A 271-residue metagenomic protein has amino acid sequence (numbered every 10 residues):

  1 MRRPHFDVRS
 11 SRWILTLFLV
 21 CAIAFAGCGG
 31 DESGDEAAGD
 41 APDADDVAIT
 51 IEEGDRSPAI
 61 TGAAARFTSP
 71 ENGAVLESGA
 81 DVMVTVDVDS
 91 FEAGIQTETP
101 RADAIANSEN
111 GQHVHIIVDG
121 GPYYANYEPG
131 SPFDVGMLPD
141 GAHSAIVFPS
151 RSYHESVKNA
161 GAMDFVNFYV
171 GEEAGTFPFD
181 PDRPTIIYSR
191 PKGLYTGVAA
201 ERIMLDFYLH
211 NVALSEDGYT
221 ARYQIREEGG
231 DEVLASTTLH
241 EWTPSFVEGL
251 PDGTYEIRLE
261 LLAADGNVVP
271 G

Functional and structural regions predicted by a protein language model:
R2-L15: Bacterial N-terminal signal peptides that target proteins for export
T16-C21: Sec-dependent N-terminal signal peptides
A24-G27: C-terminal motif of bacterial Sec signal peptides marking the signal peptidase cleavage site
G29-E32: Bacterial signal peptide processing site
A37-A38: Intrinsically disordered, low-complexity segments enriched in small/polar and acidic residues
D45-G79, Y169-V198: Short, compositionally biased P/S/T/A/G/V-rich stretches that sit at domain boundaries
I51-P58, D89, A93-E172, K192-G271: Long, low-complexity serine/threonine/glycine- and acidic-rich segments characteristic of extracellular
D81-V88: Beta-strand cores of secreted/periplasmic/IMS beta-sandwich domains, seen most often in copper-related folds
